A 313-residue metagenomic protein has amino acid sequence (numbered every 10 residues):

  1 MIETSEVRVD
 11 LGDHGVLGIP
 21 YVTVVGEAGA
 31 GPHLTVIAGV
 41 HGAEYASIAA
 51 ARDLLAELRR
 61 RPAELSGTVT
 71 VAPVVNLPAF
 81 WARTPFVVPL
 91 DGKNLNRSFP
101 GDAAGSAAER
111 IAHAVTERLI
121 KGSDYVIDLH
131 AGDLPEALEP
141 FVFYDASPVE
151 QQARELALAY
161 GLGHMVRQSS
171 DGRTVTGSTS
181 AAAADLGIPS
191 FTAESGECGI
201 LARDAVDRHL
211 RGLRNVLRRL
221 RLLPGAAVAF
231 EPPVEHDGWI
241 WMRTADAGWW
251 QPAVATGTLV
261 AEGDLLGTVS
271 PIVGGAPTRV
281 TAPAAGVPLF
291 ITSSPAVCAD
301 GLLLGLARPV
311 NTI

Functional and structural regions predicted by a protein language model:
M1-I313: Structured catalytic-domain cores with a bias toward divalent-metal coordination
